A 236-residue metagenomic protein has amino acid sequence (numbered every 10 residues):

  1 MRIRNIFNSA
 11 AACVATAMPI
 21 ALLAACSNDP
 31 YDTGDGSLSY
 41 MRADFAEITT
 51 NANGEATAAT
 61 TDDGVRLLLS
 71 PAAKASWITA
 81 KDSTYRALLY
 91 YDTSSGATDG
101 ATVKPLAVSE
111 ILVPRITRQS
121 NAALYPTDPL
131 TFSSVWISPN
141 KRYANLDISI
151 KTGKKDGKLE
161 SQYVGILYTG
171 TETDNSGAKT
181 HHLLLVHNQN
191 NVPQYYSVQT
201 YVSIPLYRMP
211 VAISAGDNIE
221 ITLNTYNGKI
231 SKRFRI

Functional and structural regions predicted by a protein language model:
R2-V14: Bacterial N-terminal signal peptides that target proteins for export
A21-A25: C-terminal motif of bacterial Sec signal peptides marking the signal peptidase cleavage site
D29-E55: Structural detector for short beta-strands of small beta-barrel domains
K74-L89: Short nucleic-acid-contacting surface segments enriched for D/E, G, S/T with interspersed K/R
T93-D99, T222-K232: Short acidic/polar inter-strand loop motif in beta-rich domains
S95-K151: Surface-exposed beta-loop interaction hotspot
S133-N188: Short helix-loop boundary/capping segments
H187-D217: Short, solvent-exposed, Trp/other aromatic-anchored flexible loops in extracytoplasmic proteins
